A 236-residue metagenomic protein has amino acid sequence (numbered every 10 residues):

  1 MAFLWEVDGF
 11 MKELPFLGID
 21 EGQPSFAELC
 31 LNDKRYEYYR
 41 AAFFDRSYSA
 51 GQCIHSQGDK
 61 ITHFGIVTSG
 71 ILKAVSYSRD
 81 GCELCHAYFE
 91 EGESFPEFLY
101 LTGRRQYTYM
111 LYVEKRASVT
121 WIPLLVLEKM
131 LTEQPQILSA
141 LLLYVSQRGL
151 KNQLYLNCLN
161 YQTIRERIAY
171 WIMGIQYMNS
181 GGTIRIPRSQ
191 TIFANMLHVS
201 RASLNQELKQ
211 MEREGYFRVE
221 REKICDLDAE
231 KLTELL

Functional and structural regions predicted by a protein language model:
A2-A50, F95, L99-G103: Cyclic nucleotide-binding regulatory module and flanking cytosolic helices
R35, C85-L143: Cyclic-nucleotide recognition modules
S49-A50, T68-S69, E90, K115: A cytosolic small-molecule/anion-sensing beta-strand core signal
I54-D59: Short phosphate-coordinating micro-motif centered on Lys-Gly-acidic
T62-V75, E91-G92: Glycine- and acidic-residue-biased ligand/ion/polar-headgroup-sensing regions
V75-G81: Cytochrome P450 core scaffold surrounding the K-helix E-X-X-R motif and the conserved "meander" helix-loop region
E114, T132-H198: Polybasic "coupling" helices that flank or enter modular domains
I175-L236: Phosphate-/nucleic-acid-contacting segments
